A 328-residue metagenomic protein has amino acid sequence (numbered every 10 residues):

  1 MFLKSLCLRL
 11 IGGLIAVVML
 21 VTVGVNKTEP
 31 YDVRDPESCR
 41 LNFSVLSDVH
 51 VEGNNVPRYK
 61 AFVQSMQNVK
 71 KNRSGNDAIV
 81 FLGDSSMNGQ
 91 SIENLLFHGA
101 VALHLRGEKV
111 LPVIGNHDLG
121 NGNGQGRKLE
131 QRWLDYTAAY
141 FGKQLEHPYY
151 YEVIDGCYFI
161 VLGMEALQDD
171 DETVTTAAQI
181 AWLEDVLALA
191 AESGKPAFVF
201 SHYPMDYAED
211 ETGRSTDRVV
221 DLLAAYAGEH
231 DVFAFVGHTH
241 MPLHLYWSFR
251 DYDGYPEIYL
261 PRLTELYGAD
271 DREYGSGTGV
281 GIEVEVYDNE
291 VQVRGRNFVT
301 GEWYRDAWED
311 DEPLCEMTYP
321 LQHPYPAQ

Functional and structural regions predicted by a protein language model:
M1-P30: Gram-positive cell-envelope targeting signals
N26-N94: N-terminal active-site segment of His-dependent metallophosphoesterases
V33, E37-N54, R73-A78, K109-L111 (+1 more regions): Metal-dependent phosphoester/phosphodiester hydrolase catalytic core
E37, G275, G279-Q328: A short C-terminal boundary segment appended to hydrolase-like catalytic domains
V45-S47, I79-D84, V110-N116, F198-H202 (+2 more regions): Active-site neighborhood of phospho(di)ester-bond hydrolases with catalytic His/Asp-centered motifs
V49-E52, S85-N88, N116-N121, E165-Q168 (+4 more regions): Solvent-exposed loop/turn segments at secondary-structure junctions within structured extracellular/periplasmic domains
P57-Q64, E211-E229: Short, motif-level signal for alpha-helix interfacial/capping segments enriched in acidic residues and aromatics/proline
S91-A188, D221-D231, H244-E265, A269-Y287 (+1 more regions): Extended active-site neighborhood of metal-dependent phosphoesterases/phosphodiesterases
